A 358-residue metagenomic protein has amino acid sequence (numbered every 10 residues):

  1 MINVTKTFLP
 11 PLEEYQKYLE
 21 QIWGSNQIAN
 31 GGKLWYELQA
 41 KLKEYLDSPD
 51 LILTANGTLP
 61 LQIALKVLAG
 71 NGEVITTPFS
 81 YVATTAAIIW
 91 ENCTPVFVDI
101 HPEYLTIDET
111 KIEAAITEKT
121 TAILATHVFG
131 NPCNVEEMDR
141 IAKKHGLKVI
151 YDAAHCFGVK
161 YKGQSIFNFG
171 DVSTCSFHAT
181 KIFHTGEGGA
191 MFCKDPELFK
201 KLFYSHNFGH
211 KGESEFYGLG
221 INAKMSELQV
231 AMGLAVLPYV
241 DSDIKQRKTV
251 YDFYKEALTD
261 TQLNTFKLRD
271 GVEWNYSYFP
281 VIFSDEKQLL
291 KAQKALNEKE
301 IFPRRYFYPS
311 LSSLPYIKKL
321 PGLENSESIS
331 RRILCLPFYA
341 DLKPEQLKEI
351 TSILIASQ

Functional and structural regions predicted by a protein language model:
M1-I28, P337: N-terminal "arm"/small-domain region of PLP-dependent enzymes with the aminotransferase-like
Q27, G31-E73, F79, A87-W90 (+2 more regions): Phosphate-binding glycine-rich loop
K33-K41, Y45-P49, T110, A114 (+4 more regions): PLP-dependent aminotransferase class I/II
N71, T77, T121, R247: Pyridoxal 5′-phosphate
T76, F97, V149-Y151, C175 (+1 more regions): Hydrophobic residues in well-ordered beta-strands that form the structural core
E91, K144-H145, K299: Helix C-cap/helix->beta junction micro-motif
T94-Y104, R304: Short beta-strand->loop structural element characteristic of the AMP-binding/adenylate-forming
E103-T185, F192: Active-site phosphate-binding strand-loop segment of PLP-dependent enzymes
